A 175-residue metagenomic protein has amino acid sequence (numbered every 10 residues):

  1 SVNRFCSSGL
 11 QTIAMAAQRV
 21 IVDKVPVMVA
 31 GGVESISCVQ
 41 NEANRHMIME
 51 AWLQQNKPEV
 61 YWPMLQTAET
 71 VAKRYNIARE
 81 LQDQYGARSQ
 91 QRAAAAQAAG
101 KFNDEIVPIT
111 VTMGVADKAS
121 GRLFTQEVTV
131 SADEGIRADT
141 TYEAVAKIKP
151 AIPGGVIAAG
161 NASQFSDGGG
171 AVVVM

Functional and structural regions predicted by a protein language model:
S1-P26, E59-Q66, D139-Q164: Conserved catalytic cysteine-centered active-site region of acyl-thioester-dependent Claisen-condensing enzymes
R4-V33, A72-F102, A171-M175: Active-site-proximal alpha-helical scaffold in enzymes
T12, V39-N41, A119-G121: Short, well-ordered secondary-structure micro-motifs
I13, N56, W62, T67 (+2 more regions): Sparse, context-dependent recognition of short Cys/His-centered cofactor- or disulfide-binding micro-motifs
A16, C38-V39, V107, M175: Residue-level recognition of conserved structural "scaffold" positions that shape functional pockets and channels
A17, I21-Y75: Flexible glycine-/small-residue-enriched beta->alpha junction loops that bind anionic phosphate/pyrophosphate groups
Q84-V174: N-terminal extracellular/periplasmic Venus flytrap/periplasmic-binding protein-like
